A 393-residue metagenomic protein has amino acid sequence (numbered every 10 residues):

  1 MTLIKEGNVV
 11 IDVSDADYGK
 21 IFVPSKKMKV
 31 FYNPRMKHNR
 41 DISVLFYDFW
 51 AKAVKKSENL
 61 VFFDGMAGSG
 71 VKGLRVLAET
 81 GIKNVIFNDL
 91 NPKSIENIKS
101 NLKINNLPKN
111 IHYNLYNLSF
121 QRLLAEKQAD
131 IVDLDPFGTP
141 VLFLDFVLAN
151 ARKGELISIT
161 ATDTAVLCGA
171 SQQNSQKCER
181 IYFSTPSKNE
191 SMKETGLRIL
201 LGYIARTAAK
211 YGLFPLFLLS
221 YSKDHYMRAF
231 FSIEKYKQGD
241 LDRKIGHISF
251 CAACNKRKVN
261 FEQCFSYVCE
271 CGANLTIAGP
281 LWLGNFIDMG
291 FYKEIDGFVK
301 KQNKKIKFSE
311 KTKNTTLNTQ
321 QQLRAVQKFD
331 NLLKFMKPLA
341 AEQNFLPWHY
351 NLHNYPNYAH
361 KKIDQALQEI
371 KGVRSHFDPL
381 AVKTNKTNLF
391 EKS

Functional and structural regions predicted by a protein language model:
M1-S393: SAM-dependent transferase fold signal centered on methyltransferase-like domains, encompassing both Class I
